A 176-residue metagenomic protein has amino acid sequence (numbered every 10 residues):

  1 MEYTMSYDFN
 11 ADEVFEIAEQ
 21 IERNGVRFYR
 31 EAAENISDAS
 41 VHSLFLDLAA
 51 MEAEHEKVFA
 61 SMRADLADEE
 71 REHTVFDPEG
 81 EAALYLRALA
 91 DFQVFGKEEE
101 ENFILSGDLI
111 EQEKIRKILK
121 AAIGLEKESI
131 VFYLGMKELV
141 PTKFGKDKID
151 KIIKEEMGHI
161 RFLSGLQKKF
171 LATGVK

Functional and structural regions predicted by a protein language model:
E2-K176: Non-heme di-metal
